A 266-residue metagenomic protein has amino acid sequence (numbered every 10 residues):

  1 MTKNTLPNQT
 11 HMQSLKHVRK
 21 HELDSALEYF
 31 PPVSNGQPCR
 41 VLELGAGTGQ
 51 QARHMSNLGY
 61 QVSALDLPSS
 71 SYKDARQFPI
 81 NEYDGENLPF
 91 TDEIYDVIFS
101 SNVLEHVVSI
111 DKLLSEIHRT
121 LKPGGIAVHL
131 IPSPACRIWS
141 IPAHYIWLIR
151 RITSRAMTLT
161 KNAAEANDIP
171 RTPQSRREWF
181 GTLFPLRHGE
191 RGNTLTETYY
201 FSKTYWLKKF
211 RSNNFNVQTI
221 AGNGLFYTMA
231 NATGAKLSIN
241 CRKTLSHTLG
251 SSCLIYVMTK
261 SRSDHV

Functional and structural regions predicted by a protein language model:
M1-N87, V97-F99, L114, S251-L254 (+1 more regions): Conserved N-terminal segment of class I S-adenosyl-L-methionine
C39, D92-I94, G124-G125: Surface-exposed loop/turn positions
N87, E105, P134-C136: Active-site micro-motifs of SAM-dependent methyltransferase domains
V97-V108: A short SAM/SAH-binding and catalytic strip from SAM-dependent methyltransferases
V107-V108, L121-P123: Helix-to-beta-strand junctions that scaffold the AdoMet/dcAdoMet cofactor pocket in Class I SAM-dependent enzymes
D111-K112, E116, I126-Y256: S-adenosyl-L-methionine-dependent methyltransferase catalytic module, highlighting the catalytic core
